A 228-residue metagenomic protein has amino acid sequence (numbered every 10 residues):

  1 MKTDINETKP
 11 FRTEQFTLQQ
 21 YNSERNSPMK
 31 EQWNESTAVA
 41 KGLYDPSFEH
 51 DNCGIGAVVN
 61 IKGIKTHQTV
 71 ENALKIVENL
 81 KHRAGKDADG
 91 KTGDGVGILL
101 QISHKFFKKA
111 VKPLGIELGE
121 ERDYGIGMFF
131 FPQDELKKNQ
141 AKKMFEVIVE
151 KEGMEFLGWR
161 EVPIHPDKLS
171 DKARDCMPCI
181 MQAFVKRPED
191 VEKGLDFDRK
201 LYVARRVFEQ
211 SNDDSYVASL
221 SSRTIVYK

Functional and structural regions predicted by a protein language model:
K2-K228: N-terminal segments that mediate ammonia production and transfer in glutamine-dependent amidotransferase systems
